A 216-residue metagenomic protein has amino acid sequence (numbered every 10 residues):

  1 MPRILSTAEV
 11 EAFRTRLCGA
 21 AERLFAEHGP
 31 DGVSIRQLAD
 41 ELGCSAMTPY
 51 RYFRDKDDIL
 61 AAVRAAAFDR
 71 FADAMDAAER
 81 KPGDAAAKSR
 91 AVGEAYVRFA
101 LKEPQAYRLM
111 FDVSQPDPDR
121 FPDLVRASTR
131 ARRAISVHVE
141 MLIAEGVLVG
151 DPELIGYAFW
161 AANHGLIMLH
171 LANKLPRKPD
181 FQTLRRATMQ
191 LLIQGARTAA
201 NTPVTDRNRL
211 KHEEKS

Functional and structural regions predicted by a protein language model:
M1-A12, P82, K174, A200-S216: N-terminal intrinsically disordered/low-complexity leader segments
V10-E22, L38, V63-F71, M75 (+1 more regions): Generic hydrophobic, amphipathic alpha-helix propensity
R16, A20, L24-D58, A62: Helix-turn-helix
P30, L148, L175-P176: Conserved hydrophobic residue
A62, D76-A106, I155-F159, R207 (+1 more regions): Hydrophobic alpha-helical connector segments
A65-R90, P122-V125, T129-R132, M141: Amphipathic alpha-helical linker/stalk segments
F99, L109, M141, A161-K178 (+1 more regions): Amphipathic C-terminal alpha-helical segment
D119-E145, E153-Y157, Q182-Q194: Amphipathic alpha-helical packing segments from all-alpha helical-bundle domains
